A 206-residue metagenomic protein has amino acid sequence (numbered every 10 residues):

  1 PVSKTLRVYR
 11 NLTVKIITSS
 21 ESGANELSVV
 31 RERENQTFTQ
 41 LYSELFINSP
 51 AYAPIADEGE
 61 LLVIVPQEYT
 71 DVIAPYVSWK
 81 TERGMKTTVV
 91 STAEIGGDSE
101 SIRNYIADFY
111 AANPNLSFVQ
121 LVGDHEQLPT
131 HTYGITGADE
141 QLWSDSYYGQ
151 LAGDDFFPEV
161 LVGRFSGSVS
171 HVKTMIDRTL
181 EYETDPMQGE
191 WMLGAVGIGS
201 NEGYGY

Functional and structural regions predicted by a protein language model:
P1-Y206: Cysteine-dependent hydrolase recognition
